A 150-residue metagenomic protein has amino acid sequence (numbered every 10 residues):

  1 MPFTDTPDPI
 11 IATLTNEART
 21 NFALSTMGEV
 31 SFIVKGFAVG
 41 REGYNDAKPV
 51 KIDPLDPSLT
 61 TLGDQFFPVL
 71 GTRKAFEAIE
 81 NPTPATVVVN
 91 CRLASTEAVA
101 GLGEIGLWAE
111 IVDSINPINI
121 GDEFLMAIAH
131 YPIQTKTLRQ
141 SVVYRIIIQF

Functional and structural regions predicted by a protein language model:
M1-G103, E110-F150: Small cysteine-rich, disulfide-bonded extracellular modules of the LU/uPAR three-finger superfamily and closely related
